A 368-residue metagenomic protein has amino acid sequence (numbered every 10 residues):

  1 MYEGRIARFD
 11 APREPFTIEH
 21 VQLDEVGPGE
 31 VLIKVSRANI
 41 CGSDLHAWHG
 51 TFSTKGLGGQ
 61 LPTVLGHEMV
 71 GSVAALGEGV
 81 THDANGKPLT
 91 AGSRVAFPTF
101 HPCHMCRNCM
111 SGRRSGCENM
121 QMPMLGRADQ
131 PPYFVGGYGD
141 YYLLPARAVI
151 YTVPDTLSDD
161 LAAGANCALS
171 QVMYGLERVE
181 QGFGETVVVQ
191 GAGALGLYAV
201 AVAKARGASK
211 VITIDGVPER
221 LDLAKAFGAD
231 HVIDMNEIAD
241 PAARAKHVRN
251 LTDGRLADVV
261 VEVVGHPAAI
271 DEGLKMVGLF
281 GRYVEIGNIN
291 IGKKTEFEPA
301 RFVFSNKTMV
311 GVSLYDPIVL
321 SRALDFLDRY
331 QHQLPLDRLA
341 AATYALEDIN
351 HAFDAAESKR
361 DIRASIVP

Functional and structural regions predicted by a protein language model:
M1-Y2, V259, D271-K275, P317-P368: C-terminal hydrophobic helical "lid"/dimerization subdomain of Rossmann-like NAD(P)H-dependent oxidoreductases
R5, T17, Q22, K34 (+2 more regions): Residues located in well-ordered beta-strands
D24-A38, S53-M110, P154-T156: Glycine-rich beta-strand-centered segment in the early N-terminal region that forms part of a ligand/cofactor-binding
D83, C103-Q190: NAD(P)H dinucleotide-binding glycine-rich loop of Rossmann-like/cofactor-binding domains, especially the beta1-alpha1
D140-Y141, P154-I238: Mid-domain Rossmann-like dinucleotide-binding core that forms the NAD(H)/NADP(H) cofactor-binding site
K225-A226, D230, M235, P267-Q333 (+1 more regions): Glycine-rich phosphate-binding loop and adjacent beta-alpha segment of Rossmann(oid) nucleotide-cofactor-binding
I238-G254: Short amphipathic alpha-helix with an adjacent loop that forms part of the alpha/beta core around
R255-V261: Short SAM/SAH-binding signature in class I
